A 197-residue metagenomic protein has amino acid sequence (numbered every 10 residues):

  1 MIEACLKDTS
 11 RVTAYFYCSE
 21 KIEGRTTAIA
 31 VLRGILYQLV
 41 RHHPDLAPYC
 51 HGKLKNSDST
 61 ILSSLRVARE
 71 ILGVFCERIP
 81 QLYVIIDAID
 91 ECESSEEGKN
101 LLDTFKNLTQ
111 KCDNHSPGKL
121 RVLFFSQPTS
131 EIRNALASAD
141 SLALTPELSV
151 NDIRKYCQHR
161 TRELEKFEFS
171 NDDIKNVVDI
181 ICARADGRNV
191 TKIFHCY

Functional and structural regions predicted by a protein language model:
M1-Y197: Conserved NB-ARC/NACHT P-loop NTPase core of NLR-like innate immune receptors
